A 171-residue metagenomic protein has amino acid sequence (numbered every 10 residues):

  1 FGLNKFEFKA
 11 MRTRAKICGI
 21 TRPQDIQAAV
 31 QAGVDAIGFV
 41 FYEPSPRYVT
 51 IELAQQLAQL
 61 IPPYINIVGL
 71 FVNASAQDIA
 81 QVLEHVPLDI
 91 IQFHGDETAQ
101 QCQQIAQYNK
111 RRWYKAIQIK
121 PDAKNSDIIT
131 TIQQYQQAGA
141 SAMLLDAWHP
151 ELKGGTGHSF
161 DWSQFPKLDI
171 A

Functional and structural regions predicted by a protein language model:
F1, F6-F8: Aromatic (phenylalanine/tyrosine) cluster motif
F8-A171: Conserved N-terminal beta1-alpha1 strand-loop-helix module at the mouth
